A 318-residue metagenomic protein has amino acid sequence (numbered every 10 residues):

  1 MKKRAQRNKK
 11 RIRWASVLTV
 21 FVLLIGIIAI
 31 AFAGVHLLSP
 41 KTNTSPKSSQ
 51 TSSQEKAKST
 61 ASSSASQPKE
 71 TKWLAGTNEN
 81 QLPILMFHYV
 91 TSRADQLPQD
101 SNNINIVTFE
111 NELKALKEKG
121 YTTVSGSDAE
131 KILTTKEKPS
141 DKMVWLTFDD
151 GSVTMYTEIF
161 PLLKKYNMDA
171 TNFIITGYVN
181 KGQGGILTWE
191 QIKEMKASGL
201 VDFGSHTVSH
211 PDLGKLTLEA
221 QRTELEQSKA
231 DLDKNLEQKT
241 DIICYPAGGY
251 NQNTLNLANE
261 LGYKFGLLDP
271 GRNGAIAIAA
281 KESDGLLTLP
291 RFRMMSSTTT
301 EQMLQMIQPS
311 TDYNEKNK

Functional and structural regions predicted by a protein language model:
M1-A15: N-terminal Lys/Arg-rich, disordered targeting/topogenic segments
R11-P40: Sec-dependent N-terminal signal peptides of Gram-positive bacterial secreted proteins and lipoproteins
L37-A61: Ser/Thr/Pro/Gly-rich low-complexity linker/stalk segments immediately outside membranes or between
Q54-L146, K215-K318: C-terminal active-site subregion of NodB/CE4 polysaccharide deacetylases
I84-M86, T122-G126, W145, K164 (+4 more regions): Short, well-structured secondary-structure segments
D149-D150: Noncatalytic alpha-helical scaffolds and linker/capping helices
F160-M168, L187-S205, E260, I278-D284: Acidic (Asp/Glu)-rich catalytic clusters
G185-E190, A220-R222: Charged helix-capping and loop-helix junction motifs
